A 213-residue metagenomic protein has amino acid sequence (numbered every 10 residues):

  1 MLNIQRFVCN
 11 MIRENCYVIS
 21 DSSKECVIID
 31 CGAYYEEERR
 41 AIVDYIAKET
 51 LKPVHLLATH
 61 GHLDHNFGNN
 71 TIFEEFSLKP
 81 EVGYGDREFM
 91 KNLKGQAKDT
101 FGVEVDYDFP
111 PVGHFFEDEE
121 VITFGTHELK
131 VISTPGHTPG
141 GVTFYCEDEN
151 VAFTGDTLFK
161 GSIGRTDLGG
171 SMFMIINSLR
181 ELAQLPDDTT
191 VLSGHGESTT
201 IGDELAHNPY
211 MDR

Functional and structural regions predicted by a protein language model:
M1-E49, T143-G155: Conserved beta-strand hairpin/beta-sheet module of binuclear metal-dependent hydrolase folds, prominently
L2, V112, D118-E120, G125-K130 (+1 more regions): Short beta-strand or tight-loop elements that sit immediately N-terminal to catalytic metal-binding acidic residues
N3-Q5, K52, K79, H114 (+2 more regions): Conserved beta-strand segments of alpha/beta enzyme cores
F7-V8, P111-G113, S133-P135: Short Gly/Pro-enriched turn/cap motifs at secondary-structure boundaries
V27, L57, P80, A152-F153 (+1 more regions): Residue-level marker for buried hydrophobic side chains located in beta-strands that build the well-ordered beta-sheet
I28-D30, H55-A58, V131-S133: Short catalytic-loop micro-motif centered on adjacent basic/acidic residues
A33-Y34, L51, H127-R213: Metallo-beta-lactamase
Y34-T123, A206-Y210: Active-site HxH/HxHxD metal-binding segment of metal-dependent hydrolases
